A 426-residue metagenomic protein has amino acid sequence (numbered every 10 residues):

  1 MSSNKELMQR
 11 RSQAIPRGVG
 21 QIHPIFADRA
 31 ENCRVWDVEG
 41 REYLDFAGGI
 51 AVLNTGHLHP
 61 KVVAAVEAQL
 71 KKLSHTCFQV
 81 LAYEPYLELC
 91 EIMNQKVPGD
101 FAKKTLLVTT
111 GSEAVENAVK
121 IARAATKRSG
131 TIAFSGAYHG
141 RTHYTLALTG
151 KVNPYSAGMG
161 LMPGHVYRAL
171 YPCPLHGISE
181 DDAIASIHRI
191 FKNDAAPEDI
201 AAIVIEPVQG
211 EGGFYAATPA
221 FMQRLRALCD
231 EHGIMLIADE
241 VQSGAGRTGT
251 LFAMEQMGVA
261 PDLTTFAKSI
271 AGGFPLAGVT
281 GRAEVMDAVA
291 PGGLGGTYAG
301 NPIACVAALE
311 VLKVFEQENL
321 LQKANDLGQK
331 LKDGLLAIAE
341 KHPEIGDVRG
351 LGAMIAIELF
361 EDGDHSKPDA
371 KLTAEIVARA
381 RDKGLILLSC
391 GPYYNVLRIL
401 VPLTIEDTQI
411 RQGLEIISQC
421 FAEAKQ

Functional and structural regions predicted by a protein language model:
M1-Q426: Conserved N-terminal phosphate-binding loop of PLP-dependent enzymes in the Aspartate aminotransferase
